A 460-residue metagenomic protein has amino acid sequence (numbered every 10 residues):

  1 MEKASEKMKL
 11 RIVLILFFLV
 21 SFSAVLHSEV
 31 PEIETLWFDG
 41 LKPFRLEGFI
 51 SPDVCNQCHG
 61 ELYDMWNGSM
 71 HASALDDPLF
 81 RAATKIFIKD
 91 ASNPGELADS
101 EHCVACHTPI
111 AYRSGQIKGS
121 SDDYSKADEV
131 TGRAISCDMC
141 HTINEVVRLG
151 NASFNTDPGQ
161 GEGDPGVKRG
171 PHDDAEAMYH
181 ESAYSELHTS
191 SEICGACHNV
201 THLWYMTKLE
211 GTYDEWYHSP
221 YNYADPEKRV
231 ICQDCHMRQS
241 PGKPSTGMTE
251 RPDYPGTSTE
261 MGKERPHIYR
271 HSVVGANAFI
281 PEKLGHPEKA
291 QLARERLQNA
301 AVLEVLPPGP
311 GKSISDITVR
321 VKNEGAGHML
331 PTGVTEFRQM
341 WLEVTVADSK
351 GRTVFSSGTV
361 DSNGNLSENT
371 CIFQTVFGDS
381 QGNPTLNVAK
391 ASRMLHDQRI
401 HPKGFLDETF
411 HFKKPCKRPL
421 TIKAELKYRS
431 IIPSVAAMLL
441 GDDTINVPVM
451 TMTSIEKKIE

Functional and structural regions predicted by a protein language model:
K3-L14: Bacterial N-terminal signal peptides that target proteins for export
V13-S23: Bacterial N-terminal signal peptides
L26-S28: Boundary at the C-terminal end of the N-terminal hydrophobic targeting segment
V30-L46, L62-N93, K118-K390, L395-H401 (+2 more regions): Primarily the internal scaffold of c-type cytochrome electron-transfer domains, especially repeated/multiheme c-type
P109-Q116: Conserved, well-structured interaction surfaces
E408-C416: Short, hydrophobic beta-strand segments
K417-T421: Extracellular Ig-like/FN3 beta-sandwich strand-entry sites
